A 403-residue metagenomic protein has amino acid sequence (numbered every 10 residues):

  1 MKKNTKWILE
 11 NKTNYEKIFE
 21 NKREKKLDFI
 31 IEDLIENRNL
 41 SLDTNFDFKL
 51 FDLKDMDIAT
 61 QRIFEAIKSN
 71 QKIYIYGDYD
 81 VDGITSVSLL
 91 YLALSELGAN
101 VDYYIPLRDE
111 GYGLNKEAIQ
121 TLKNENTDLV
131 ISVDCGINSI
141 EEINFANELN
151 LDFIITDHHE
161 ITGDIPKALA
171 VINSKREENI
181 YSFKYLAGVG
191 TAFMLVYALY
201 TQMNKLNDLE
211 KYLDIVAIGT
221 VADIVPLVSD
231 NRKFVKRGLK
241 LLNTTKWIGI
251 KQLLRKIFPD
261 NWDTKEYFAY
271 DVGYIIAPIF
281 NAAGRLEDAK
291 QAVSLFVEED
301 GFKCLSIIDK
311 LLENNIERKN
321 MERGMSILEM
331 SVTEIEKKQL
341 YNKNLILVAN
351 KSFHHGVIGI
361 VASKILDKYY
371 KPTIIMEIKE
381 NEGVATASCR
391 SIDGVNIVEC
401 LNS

Functional and structural regions predicted by a protein language model:
K2, E10-L129, E148-L149, Y200-S403: Hydrophobic helix-and-loop "lid/oligomerization" segment in the mid-to-C-terminal part of catalytic domains
Y79-G83, C135, H158-H159, S174 (+3 more regions): Generic detector of well-ordered alpha-helical packing
L89, D164-K205, L209-V221: Short alpha-helices
Y104, V133, T156-H158, I172-S174 (+1 more regions): Generic beta-sheet signal
E110-G111, S139, H159-D164, E178-N179 (+2 more regions): Short gly/pro/ser/thr-enriched loop/turn and capping motifs at secondary-structure boundaries
L129, V133-F145, D152, L401-N402: Phosphate/diphosphate-binding loops
I143-T162, I224, K233: Catalytic PLP-binding core of fold-type I/II PLP enzymes
